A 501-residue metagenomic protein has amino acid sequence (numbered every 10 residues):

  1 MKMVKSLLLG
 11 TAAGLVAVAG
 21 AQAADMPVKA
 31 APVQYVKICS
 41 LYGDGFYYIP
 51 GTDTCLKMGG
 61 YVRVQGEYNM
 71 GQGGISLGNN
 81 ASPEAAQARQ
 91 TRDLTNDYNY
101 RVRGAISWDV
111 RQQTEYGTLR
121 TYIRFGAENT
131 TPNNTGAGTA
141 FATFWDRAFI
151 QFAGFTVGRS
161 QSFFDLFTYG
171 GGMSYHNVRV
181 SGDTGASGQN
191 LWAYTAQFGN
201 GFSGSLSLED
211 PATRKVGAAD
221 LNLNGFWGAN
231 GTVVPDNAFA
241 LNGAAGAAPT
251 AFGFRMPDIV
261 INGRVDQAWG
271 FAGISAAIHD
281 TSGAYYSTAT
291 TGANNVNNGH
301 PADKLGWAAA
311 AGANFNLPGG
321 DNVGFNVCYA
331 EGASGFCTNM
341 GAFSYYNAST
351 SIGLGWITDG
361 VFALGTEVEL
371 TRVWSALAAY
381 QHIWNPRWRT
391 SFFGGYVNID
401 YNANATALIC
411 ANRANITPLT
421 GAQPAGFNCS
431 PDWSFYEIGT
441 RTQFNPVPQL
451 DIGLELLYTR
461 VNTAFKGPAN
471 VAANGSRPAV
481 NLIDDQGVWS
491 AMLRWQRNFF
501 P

Functional and structural regions predicted by a protein language model:
M1-A24: Gram-negative bacterial Sec-dependent N-terminal signal peptides
A19, A24-R159, S187-N190, A196-Q197 (+6 more regions): Beta-barrel outer-membrane channel/assembly domains of diderm bacteria
Y47, D93-Y98, N133-A140, R179-D183 (+6 more regions): Outer-membrane beta-barrel domain signature
V62-Y68, I123-A127, V157-Q161, L206-D210 (+7 more regions): Transmembrane beta-barrel strands of outer-membrane/channel proteins
N69-G73, P132-N134, L166-Y169, T213-A218 (+4 more regions): Outer-membrane beta-barrel proteins
G73-D93, N134-F141, W145, T156-R264 (+2 more regions): Surface-exposed coil loops of outer-membrane beta-barrel proteins
R89, G138, G217-W227, A276-V296 (+2 more regions): C-terminal/domain-terminus segments
Q267-I438: Detector for outer-membrane/organellar transmembrane beta-barrel domains, recognizing the amphipathic beta-strand
